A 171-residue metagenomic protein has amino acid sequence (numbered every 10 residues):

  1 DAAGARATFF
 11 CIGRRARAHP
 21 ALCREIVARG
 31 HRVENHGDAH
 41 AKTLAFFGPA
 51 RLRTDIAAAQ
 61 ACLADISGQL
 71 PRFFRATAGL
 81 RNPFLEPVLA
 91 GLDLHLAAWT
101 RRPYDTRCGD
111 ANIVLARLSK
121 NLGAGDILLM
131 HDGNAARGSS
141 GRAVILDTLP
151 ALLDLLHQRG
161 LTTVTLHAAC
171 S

Functional and structural regions predicted by a protein language model:
D1-A45, P49-R51, D55-D65, P87 (+3 more regions): Active-site beta->alpha N-cap acidic-glycine motif
A2-A3, R17-A18, S139-S171: C-terminal domain-boundary segment and adjacent tail
C11, F47, A136-A143: Acidic/histidine-rich helix-loop elements that form or flank divalent-metal/phosphate-binding sites at the catalytic
C11-G13, N35-G37, R75-A78, T100 (+2 more regions): A cross-domain feature marking catalytic cores of carbohydrate-active enzymes and several ubiquitous metabolic/repair
V33-H36, A59, F74, L96 (+3 more regions): Conserved, mostly hydrophobic/aromatic
R51-I56, A111-A116, R142-L149: Charged helix-capping and loop-helix junction motifs
L70, L80, L85-L122, L161-C170: His/Asp/Glu-enriched short active-site or ligand-binding loop at hydrolase and phosphoryl-transfer sites
